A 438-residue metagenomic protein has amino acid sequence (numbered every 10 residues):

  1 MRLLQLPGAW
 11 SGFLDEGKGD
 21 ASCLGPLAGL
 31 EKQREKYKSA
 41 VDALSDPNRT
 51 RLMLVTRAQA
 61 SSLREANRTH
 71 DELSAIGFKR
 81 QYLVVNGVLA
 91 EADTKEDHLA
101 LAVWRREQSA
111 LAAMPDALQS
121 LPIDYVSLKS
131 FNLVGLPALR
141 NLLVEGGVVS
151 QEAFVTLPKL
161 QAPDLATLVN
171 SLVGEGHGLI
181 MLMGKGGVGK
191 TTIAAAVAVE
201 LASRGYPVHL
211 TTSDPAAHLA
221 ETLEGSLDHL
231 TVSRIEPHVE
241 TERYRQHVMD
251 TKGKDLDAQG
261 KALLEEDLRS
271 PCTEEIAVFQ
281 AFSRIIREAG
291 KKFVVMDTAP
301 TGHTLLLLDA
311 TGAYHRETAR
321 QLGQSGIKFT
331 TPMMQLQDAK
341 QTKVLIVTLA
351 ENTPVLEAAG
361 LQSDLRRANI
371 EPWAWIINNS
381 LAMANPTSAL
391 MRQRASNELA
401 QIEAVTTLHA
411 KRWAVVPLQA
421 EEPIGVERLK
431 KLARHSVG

Functional and structural regions predicted by a protein language model:
M1-L4, M181-E240, L307-G312: Walker A/P-loop NTP-binding active-site region of P-loop NTPases, recognizing the glycine-rich GxxxxGKT/S
M1-R68, K254-T353, E357-G360: Phosphate/Mg2+-binding loops and adjacent switch elements in nucleotide/diphosphate-handling enzyme cores
R2-Q5, N67, K95-E96, P137-A138 (+6 more regions): Short acidic, glycine/serine/threonine-rich loops at helix termini
Y37-I180, Q337-Q341, L349-G438: C-terminal lobe/tail of nucleotide-utilizing enzymes
L52-R57, L83-V85, I180-G184, T192 (+8 more regions): Short, structured motif recognition centered on aromatic/hydrophobic residues
L89, P215-A217, P300, L381: Short, glycine/acidic-enriched loop or turn micro-motifs at the edges of active sites
Q151, Q161, T167-K185, T192 (+4 more regions): Charge-patterned, long linear interaction tracts outside catalytic cores
A217-R269: P-loop NTPase motor core
